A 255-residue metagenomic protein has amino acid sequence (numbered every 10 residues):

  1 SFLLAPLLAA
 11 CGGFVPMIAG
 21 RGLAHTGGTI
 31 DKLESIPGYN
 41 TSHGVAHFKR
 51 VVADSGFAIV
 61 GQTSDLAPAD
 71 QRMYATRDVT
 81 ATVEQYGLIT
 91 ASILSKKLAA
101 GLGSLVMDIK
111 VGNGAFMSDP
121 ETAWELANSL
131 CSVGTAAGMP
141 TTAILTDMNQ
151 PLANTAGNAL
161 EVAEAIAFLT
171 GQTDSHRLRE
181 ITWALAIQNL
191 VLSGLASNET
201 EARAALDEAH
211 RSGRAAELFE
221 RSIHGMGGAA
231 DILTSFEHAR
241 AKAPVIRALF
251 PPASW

Functional and structural regions predicted by a protein language model:
S1-A19, L23: Active-site cofactor/substrate anionic-group-binding motifs, chiefly glycine- and Lys/Arg-rich phosphate-binding loops
L4, I93, L130: Aromatic/hydrophobic pocket-lining residues that form π-stacking "cages" and hydrophobic walls in ligand
L4-C11, T29-K32, A165, L185-L190: Buried hydrophobic packing segments
A9-A10, P37, K49-E125: Divalent-metal (Mg2+/Mn2+/Ca2+)-assisted nucleotide/phosphate chemistry catalytic cores
V15-A19, T41-G44, I59-Q62, V106-I109 (+1 more regions): General beta-strand structural signal in soluble alpha/beta enzymes
A19, T26-D31, Q62-T63, D70-Y74 (+2 more regions): Short acidic, glycine/serine/threonine-rich loops at helix termini
K32-A58, N128-G134, G138: A glycine-rich helix N-cap at a beta->alpha junction
T82-E84, I89, A99, G103-W255: Well-ordered secondary-structure scaffolds
